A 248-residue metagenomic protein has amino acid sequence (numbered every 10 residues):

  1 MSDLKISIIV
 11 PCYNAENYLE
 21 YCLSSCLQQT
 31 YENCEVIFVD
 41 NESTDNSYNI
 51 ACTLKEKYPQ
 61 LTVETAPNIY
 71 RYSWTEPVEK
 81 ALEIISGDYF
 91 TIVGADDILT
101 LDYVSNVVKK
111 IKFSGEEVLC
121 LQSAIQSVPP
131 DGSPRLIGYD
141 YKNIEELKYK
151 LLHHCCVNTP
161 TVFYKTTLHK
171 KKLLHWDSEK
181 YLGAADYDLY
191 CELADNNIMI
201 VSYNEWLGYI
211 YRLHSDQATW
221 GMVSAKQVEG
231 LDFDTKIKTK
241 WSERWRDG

Functional and structural regions predicted by a protein language model:
M1-S25: N-proximal low-complexity "stem/linker" segments adjacent to membrane-targeting elements
E20, D45-L54, I98, D102: Acidic helix N-cap motif at the loop->helix transition within catalytic regions of sugar-transfer enzymes
S24-N33: Short, acidic, metal-binding catalytic loop of nucleotide-sugar glycosyltransferases
D40-N49, N68-Y70, G94: A conserved acidic beta->alpha catalytic loop
P67-I85: Glycine-rich, basic loop-to-helix element that forms the pyrophosphate-binding segment of sugar-nucleotide handling
F90: Short aromatic/hydrophobic "clamp" motif used to bind/position activated sugar donors
D102-L136: Conserved donor NDP-sugar-binding/catalytic core segment of glycosyltransferases
E145-G230: Conserved nucleotide-sugar donor-binding catalytic segment
